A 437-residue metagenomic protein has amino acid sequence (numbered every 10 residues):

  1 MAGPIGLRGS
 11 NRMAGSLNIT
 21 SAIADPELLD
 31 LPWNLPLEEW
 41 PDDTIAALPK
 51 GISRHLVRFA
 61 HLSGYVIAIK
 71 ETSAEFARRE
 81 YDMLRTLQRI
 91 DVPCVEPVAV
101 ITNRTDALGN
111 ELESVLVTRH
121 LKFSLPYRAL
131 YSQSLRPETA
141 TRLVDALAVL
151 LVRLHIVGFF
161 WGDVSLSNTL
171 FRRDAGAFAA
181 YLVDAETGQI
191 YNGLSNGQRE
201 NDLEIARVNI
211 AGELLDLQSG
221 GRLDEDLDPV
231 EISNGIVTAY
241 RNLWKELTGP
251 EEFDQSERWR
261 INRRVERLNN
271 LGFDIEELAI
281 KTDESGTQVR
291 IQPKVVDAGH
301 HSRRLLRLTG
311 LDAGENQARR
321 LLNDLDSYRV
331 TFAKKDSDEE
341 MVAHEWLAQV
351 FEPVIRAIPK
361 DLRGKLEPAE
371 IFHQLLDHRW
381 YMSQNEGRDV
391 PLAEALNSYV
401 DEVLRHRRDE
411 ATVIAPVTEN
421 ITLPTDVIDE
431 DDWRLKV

Functional and structural regions predicted by a protein language model:
A2-A46: Juxta-kinase regulatory segment immediately upstream of eukaryotic protein kinase catalytic domains
L28-P137, T141, D145-W161, D216 (+2 more regions): Conserved ATP-binding subdomain of kinase catalytic cores across diverse folds
A68, L170, Y181-L182: Structured core elements
A99, L166, A185: Active-site loop/turn elements of alpha/beta-hydrolase fold enzymes, especially the short glycine-/histidine-rich
V144-L151, L166, L203, R207: Hydrophobic, well-ordered secondary-structure segments
V164-F171: Hydrophobic residue at the +6 position relative to the catalytic HRD Asp in the kinase catalytic loop
F171-A177: Activation-loop N-terminal segment of eukaryotic-like protein kinases
A177-A179, D184-W380, N385-E386: C-terminal catalytic region of ATP-dependent kinase domains
